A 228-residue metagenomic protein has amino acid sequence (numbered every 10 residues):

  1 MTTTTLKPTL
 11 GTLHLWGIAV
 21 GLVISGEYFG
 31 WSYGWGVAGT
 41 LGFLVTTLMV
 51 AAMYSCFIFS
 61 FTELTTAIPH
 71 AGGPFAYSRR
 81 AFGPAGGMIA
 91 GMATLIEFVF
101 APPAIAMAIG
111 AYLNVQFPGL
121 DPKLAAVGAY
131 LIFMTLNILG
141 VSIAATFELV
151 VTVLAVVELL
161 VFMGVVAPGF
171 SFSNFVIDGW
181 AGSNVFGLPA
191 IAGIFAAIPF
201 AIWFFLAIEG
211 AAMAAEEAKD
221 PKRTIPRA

Functional and structural regions predicted by a protein language model:
M1-L44, Y54-F59, I68-A71, G179-A181: Membrane-interface "cap" regions at the ends of multi-pass membrane proteins
T5-L10, W35-G36, S78-F82, G182-A190 (+1 more regions): Helix-boundary and loop/linker segments of multi-pass membrane transporters
P8-A19, G83-I96, A125-A129, G187-A201: Select transmembrane alpha-helical segments in multipass membrane proteins
I24-Y28, M53, F57, G128-G140 (+2 more regions): Membrane-embedded alpha-helical core segments of multi-pass
E27, E63, E97, E148 (+2 more regions): Acidic-residue sensor for enzyme active/binding pockets
Y33-V37, V45-T46, S55-I138, I143 (+1 more regions): Hydrophobic transmembrane alpha-helices that form the core helical bundles of multi-pass secondary transporters
T40-L48, L120, V150-A228: Helix-loop-helix junctions that connect adjacent transmembrane segments in multi-pass membrane transporters
T66, G73-R80, V115, T146-L149 (+1 more regions): Short amphipathic alpha-helical coupling elements at transmembrane boundaries
